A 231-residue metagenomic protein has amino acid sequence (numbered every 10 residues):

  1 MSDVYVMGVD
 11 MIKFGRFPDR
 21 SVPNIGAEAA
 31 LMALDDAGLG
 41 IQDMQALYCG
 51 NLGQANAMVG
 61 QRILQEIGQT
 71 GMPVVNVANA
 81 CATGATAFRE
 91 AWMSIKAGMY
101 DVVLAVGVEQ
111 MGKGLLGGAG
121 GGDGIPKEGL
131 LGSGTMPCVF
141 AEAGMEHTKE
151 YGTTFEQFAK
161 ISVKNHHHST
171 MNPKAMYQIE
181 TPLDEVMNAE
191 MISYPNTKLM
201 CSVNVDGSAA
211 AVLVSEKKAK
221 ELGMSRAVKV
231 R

Functional and structural regions predicted by a protein language model:
M1-A82, H147-T154, M176-D184, P195: Conserved active-site "lid/cap" helical segment
M1-P23, K160, M191-R231: Condensing-enzyme catalytic core mediating Claisen C-C bond formation in acyl metabolism
M1-V4, Q42-Q45, T70-P73, A97-V103 (+3 more regions): Short coil/turn connectors at secondary-structure junctions
P18-R20, G114-G120, T170-K174, M224: Short acidic, glycine/serine/threonine-rich loops at helix termini
A29-A33, A87-I95, G144-H147, V212-S215: Buried hydrophobic packing segments
N51-V106, Q110-E128, G132-V139, Y177-V203 (+1 more regions): Conserved catalytic cysteine-centered active-site region of acyl-thioester-dependent Claisen-condensing enzymes
G134-L183: N-terminal leader/propeptide and maturation segments of large enzyme subunits in energy/redox metabolism and hydrolases
